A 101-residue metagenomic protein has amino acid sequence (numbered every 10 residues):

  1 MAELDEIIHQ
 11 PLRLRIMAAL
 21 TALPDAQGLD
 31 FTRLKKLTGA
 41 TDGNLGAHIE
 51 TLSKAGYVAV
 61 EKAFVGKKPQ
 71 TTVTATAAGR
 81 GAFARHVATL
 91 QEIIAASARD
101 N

Functional and structural regions predicted by a protein language model:
M1-A2, T21-A22, A82-N101: Amphipathic alpha-helical dimerization/coiled-coil segments that flank or bridge DNA-binding/regulatory modules
L4-T41, V65: N-terminal helix-turn-helix DNA-binding core of bacterial DNA-binding proteins
H9, H48, H86: Histidine-centered active-site/metal-ligand motif
R15, A59, T74: Conserved beta-strand segments that form the floor/walls of ligand-binding pockets within enzyme and binding domains
A26-L29, Y57, I93: Hydrophobic/basic alpha-helical segments enriched in Actinobacteria
T32-K62, K67-K68: Canonical helix-turn-helix DNA-binding module
V65-H86: Basic, amphipathic "hinge/linker" alpha-helix immediately C-terminal to the N-terminal HTH DNA-binding motif
